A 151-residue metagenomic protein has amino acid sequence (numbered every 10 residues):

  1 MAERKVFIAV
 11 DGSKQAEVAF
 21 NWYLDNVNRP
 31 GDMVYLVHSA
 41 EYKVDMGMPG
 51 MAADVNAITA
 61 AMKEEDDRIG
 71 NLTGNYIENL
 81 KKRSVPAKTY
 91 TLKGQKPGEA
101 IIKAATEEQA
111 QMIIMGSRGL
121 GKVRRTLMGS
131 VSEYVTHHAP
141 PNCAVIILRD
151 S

Functional and structural regions predicted by a protein language model:
M1, N75-I113: Structural beta-alpha unit
A2-I58, K63, N79-K88: Small/aliphatic-rich secondary-structure junction motif
V10-D11, L92, I114-S117: Conserved residues at beta->alpha junctions
Q15, P97, G121-V123: Short glycine-rich, flexible loops that bind phosphorylated cofactors or substrates
A16, I69-G70, G94, M128: A conditional alpha-helix N-cap/helix-loop micro-motif detector
V37-S39, Y90-G94, L148-D150: Conserved beta-strand termini and adjacent loop/short-helix elements that scaffold enzyme active sites in alpha/beta
M62-G74, G129: Short, surface-exposed alpha-helical segments at coil->helix boundaries
K103-S151: Gly/Ser-rich helix-loop-strand patches that form or flank binding pockets for ribonucleotide-derived cofactors
